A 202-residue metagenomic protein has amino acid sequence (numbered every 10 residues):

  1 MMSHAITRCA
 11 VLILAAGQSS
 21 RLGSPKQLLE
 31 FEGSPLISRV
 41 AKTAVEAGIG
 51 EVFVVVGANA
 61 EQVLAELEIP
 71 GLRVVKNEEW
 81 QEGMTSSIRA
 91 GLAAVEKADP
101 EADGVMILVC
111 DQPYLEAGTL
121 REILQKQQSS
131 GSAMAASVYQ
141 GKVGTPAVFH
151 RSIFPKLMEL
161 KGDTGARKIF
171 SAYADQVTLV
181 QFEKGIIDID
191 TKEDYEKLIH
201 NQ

Functional and structural regions predicted by a protein language model:
M2-R8, P155, E159-Q202: Conserved alpha/beta core of the MobA/IspD/sugar-nucleotide pyrophosphorylase nucleotidyltransferase superfamily
S3-G57, E61: N-terminal glycine-rich phosphate-binding loop and ensuing alpha1 helix
E30, Y114, V148, D188-I189: Short aromatic/basic micro-patch
R39, Q62, R89-A90, A94 (+2 more regions): Alpha-helical elements of Rossmann-like donor-binding domains used by nucleotide-donor carbohydrate transfer enzymes
G48, E68-G71, Y173: Short, structured coil segments at secondary-structure junctions
E61-E68: Acidic helix N-cap motif at the loop->helix transition within catalytic regions of sugar-transfer enzymes
G71-E82: Conserved donor nucleotide-binding strand/loop of the catalytic core
E82-R151, P155: Conserved beta-loop-beta/alpha segment of the NTase-like Rossmann-fold superfamily that binds/positions NTPs
